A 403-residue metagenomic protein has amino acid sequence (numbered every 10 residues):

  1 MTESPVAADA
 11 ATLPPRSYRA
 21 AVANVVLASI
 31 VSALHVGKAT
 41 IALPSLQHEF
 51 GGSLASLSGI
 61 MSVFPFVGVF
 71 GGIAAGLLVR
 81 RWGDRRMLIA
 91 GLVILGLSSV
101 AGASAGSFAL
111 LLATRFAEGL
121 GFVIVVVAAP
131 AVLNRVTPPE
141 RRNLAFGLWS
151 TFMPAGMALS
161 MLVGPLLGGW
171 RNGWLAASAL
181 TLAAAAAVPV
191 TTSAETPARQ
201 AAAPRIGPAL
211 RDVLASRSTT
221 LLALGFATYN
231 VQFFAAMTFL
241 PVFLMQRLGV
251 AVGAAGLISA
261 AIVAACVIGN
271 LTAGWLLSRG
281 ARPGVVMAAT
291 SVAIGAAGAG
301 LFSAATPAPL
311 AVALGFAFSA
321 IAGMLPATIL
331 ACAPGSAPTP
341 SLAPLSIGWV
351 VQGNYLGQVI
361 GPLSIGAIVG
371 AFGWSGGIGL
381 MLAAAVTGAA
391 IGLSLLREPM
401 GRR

Functional and structural regions predicted by a protein language model:
V6-P15, T192-A223: Juxtamembrane intracellular "pre-TM" segments in multi-pass secondary transporters
T40, S218-A260, V267-N270: Extracytoplasmic gate region of multi-pass secondary transporters
G51, G83, S104-L110, P138 (+3 more regions): Helix-breaking motifs and short loop linkers at transmembrane-helix boundaries and internal kinks in secondary membrane
F70-G106: Conserved MFS/SLC helix-loop-helix module at the cytosolic interface between two early adjacent transmembrane helices
G71-G83, G269-R282: Helix-to-loop junctions at the C-terminal end of transmembrane segments in multipass secondary transporters
F108, T114-M153: Cytoplasmic helix-loop-helix junction between adjacent transmembrane helices in 12-TM secondary transporters
P139, G147-T192: Helix-loop-helix hairpin linking two adjacent transmembrane segments in secondary transporters
P283-I329: C-terminal transmembrane helical hairpin of 12-TM major facilitator-type secondary transporters
